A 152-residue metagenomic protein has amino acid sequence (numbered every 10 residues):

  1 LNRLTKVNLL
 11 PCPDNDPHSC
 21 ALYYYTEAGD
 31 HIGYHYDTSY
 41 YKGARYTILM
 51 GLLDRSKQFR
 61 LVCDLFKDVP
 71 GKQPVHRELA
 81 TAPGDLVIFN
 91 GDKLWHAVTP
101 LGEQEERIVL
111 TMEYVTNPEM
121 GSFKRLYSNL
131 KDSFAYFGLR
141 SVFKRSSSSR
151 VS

Functional and structural regions predicted by a protein language model:
N2-A97, E105-V109, T116-R125: Catalytic core of non-heme Fe(II) oxygenases with the double-stranded beta-helix
P100-S152: Non-heme Fe(II)/2-oxoglutarate
